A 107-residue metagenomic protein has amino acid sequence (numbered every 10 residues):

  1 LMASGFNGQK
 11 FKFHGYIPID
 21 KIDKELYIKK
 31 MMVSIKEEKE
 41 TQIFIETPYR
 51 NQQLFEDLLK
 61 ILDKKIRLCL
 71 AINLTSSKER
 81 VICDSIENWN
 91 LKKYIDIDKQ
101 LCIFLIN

Functional and structural regions predicted by a protein language model:
L1-S34: Class I SAM-dependent methyltransferase SAM-binding "motif I" and its flanking Rossmann-like core
E37-N107: A contiguous loop/helix-start segment that scaffolds small-molecule binding in enzyme catalytic cores
